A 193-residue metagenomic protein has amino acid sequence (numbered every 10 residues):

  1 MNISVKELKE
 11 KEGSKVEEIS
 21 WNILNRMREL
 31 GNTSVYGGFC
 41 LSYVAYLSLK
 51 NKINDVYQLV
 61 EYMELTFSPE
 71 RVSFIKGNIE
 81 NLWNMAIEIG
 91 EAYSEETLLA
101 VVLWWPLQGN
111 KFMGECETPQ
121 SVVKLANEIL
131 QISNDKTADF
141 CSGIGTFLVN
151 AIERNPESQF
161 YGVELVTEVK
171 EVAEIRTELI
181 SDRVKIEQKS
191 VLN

Functional and structural regions predicted by a protein language model:
M1-S48: Non-catalytic accessory regions of SAM-dependent methyltransferases
N2-K6, W83-A92, S133-A138: Phosphate-binding glycine-rich loops and adjacent basic patches that engage nucleotide phosphates, nucleic-acid
I3-E10, N22, W105, G109-N110 (+2 more regions): A near-ubiquitous, low-amplitude feature marking generic local secondary-structure context
G13-V16, E95, P119: Generic alpha-helical segment signature
N32-K111: Long recognition/docking surfaces used for binding and targeting
F112-N193: Conserved S-adenosyl-L-methionine
